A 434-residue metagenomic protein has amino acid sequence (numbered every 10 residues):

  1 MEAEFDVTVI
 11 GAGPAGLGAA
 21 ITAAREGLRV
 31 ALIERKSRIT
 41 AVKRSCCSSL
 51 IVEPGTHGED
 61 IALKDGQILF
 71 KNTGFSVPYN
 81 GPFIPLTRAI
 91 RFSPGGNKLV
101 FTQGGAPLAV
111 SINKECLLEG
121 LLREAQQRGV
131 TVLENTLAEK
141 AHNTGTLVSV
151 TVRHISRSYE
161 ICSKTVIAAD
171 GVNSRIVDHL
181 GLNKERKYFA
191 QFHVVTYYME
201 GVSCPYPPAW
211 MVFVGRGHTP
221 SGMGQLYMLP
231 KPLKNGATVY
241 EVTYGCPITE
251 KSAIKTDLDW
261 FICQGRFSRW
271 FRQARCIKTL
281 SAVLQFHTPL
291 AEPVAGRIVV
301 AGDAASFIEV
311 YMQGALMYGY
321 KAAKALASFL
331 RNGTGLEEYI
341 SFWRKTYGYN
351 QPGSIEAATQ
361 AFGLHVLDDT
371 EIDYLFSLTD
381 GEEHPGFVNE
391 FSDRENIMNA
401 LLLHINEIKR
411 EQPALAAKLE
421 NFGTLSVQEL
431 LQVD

Functional and structural regions predicted by a protein language model:
A3-L32: N-terminal Rossmann-like FAD-binding beta1-loop-alpha1 element of flavoenzymes
T22, R35-I90: N-terminal FAD cofactor-binding segment of flavoenzymes
L63-C116, N143-T144, V202-S203: Flavin (FAD/FMN) cofactor-binding and adjacent substrate-gating region of FAD-dependent oxidoreductase domains
Q103-R123, R175, T249-K255: Short beta-strand to alpha-helix junction loop
E124-F267: Predominantly flavin-linked oxidoreductase catalytic cores and closely associated redox partners
M228-P232, I248-A325, R331, E337-I340: FAD/FMN-dependent oxidoreductases across multiple families
A291, K324-T370: Active-site-proximal substrate-binding core of FAD-dependent oxidoreductases
G363-D434: C-terminal auxiliary extensions adjacent to catalytic cores
